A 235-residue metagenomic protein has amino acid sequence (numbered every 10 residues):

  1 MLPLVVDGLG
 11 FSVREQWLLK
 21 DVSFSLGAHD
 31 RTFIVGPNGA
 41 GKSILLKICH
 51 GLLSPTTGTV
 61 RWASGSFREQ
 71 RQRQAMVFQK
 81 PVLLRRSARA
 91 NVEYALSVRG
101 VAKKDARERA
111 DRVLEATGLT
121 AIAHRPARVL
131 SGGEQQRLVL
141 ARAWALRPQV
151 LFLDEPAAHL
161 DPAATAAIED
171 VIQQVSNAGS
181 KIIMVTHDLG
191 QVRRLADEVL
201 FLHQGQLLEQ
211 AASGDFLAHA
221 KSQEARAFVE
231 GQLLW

Functional and structural regions predicted by a protein language model:
H50: Helix-to-loop junction immediately C-terminal to a conserved catalytic motif
K104-I122: Conserved ABC ATPase "signature" region
P126-L130, E134: Conserved ABC ATPase signature
L151-D154: Catalytic Walker B motif of ABC-type/P-loop ATPase nucleotide-binding domains
T186-H187: H-loop/switch region of ABC-family ATPase nucleotide-binding domains
V192-R194: A short, surface-exposed alpha-helical micro-motif characterized by mixed small hydrophobic and charged/polar residues
